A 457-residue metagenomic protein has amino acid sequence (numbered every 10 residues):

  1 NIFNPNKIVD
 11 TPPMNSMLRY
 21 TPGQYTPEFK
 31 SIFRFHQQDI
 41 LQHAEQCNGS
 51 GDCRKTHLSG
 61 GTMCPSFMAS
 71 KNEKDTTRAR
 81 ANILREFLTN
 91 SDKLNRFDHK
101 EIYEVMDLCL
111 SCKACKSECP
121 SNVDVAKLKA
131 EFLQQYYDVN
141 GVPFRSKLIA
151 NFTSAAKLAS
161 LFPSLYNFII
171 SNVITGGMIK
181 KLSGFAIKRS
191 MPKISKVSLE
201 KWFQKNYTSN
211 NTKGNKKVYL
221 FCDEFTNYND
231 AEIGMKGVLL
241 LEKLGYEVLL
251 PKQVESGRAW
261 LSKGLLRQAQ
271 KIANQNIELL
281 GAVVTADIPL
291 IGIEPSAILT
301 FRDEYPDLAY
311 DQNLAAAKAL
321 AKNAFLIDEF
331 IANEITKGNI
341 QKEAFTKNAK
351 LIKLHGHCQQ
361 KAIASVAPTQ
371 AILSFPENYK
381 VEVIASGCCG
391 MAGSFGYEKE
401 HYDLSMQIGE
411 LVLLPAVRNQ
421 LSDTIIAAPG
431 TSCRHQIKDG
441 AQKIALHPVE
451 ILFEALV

Functional and structural regions predicted by a protein language model:
N1-L108, K127-L128, Q134-G141, S146 (+2 more regions): Ferredoxin-type iron-sulfur electron-transfer modules and their immediate structural context
L18-P22, A126-V457: Iron-sulfur cluster-binding electron-transfer modules in prokaryotic oxidoreductases
R34-S59, R96-S111, Y246-Q253, E377-G387 (+1 more regions): Immediate flanking context of iron-sulfur cluster ligation sites
C47, C53, C64, C109-C115 (+5 more regions): Short cysteine clusters
D92, K116-C119, Y305: Short amphipathic alpha-helical interaction patches enriched in hydrophobic/aromatic residues with interspersed Lys/Arg
